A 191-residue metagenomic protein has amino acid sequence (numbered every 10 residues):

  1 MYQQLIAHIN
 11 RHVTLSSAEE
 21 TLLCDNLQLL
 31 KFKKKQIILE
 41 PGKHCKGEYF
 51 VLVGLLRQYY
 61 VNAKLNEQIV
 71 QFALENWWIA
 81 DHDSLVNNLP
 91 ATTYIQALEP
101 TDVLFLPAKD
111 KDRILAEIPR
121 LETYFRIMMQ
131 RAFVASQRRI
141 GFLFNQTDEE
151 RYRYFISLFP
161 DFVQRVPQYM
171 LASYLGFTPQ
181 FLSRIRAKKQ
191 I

Functional and structural regions predicted by a protein language model:
M1-Q28: Cyclic nucleotide-binding regulatory module and flanking cytosolic helices
L5-I6, A132-G141: Short, Lys/Arg-enriched N-terminal segment that forms or immediately precedes the first helix of a structured domain
K35, K46, F50-R57, N76: Glycine- and acidic-residue-biased ligand/ion/polar-headgroup-sensing regions
I38-K43: Short phosphate-coordinating micro-motif centered on Lys-Gly-acidic
N62-I69: Hydrophobic/aromatic-rich structural module bridging two neighboring secondary-structure elements via a short loop
I69-R126, Q130: Cyclic-nucleotide recognition modules
Q146-I191: Phosphate-/nucleic-acid-contacting segments
